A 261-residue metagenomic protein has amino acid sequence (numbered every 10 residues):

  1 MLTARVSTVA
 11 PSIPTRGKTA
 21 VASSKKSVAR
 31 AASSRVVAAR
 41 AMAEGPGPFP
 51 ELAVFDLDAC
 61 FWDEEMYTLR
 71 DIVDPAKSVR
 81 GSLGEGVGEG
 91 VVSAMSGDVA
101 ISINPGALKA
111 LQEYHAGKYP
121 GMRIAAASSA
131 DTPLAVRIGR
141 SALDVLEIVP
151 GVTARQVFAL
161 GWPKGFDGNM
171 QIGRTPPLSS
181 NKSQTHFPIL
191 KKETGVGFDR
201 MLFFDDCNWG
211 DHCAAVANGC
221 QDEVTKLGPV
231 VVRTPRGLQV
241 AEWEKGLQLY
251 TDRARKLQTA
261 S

Functional and structural regions predicted by a protein language model:
M1-K25: N-terminal chloroplast transit peptides
M1-V6, V37-A43: N-terminal mitochondrial targeting presequences
S23, A31-A32: Compositionally biased, low-complexity intrinsically disordered regions
S34-R35, G88, W243: Short amphipathic alpha-helical segments that mediate assembly, nucleic-acid/protein binding, or membrane association
E44-D167: Alpha-helical substrate-recognition element adjacent to the catalytic core
A135-S261: C-terminal cap/substrate-recognition subdomain and adjoining C-terminal extension of metal-dependent phosphatase-like
